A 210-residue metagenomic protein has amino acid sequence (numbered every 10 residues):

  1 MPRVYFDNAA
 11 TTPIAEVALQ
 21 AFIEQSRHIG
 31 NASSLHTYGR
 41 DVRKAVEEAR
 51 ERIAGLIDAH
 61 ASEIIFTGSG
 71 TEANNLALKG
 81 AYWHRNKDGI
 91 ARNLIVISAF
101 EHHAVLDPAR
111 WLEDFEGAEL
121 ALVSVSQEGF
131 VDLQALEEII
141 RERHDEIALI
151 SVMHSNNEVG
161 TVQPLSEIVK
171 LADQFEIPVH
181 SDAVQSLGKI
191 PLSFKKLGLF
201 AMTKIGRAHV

Functional and structural regions predicted by a protein language model:
M1-H209: Pyridoxal 5′-phosphate
